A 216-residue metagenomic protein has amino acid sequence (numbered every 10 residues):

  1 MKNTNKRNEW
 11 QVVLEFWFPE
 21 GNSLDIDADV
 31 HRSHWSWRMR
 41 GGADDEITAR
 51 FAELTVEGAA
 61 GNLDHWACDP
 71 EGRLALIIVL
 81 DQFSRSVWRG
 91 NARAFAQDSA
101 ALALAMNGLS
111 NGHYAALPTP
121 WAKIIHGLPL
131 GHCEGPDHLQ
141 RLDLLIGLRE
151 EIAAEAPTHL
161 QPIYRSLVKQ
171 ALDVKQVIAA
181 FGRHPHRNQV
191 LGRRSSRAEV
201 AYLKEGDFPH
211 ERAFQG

Functional and structural regions predicted by a protein language model:
M1-L74, V79-G90, F95-G216: Intrinsically disordered, low-complexity activation-like regions
